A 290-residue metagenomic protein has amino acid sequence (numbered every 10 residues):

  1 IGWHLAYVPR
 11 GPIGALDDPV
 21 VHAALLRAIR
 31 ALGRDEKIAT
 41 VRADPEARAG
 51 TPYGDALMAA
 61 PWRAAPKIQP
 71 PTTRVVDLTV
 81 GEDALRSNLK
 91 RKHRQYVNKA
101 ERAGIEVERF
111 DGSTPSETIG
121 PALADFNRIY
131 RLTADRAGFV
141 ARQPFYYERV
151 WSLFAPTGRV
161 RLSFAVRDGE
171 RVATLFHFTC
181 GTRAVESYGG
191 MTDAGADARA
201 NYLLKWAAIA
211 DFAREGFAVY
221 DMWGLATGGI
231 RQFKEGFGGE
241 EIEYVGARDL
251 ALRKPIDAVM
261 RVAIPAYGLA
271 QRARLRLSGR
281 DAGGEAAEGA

Functional and structural regions predicted by a protein language model:
I1-G2, P45-D197: A conserved beta-strand-loop-helix scaffold within acyl/acetyltransferase catalytic domains
I1-W3, P12-G50, E186, G268-A290: Intrinsically disordered, low-complexity, positively biased terminal segments
V8: Flexible glycine-rich active-site/ligand-binding loops centered on an Asp-His dyad
G14, A23-L32, F145-V259: Aromatic (often tryptophan-rich) hydrophobic motifs at membrane interfaces
A39-D44, E108-R109, V219-D221: A structural signal for short, well-ordered beta-strand segments and their strand-loop junctions that often border
T40, R74, H93-Q95, Y202 (+2 more regions): Tryptophan-centric aromatic hotspots in well-structured domains and transmembrane helices
A43-T51, M222-G229: Conserved beta-strand-loop-alpha-helix junction that forms the acyl-donor binding cleft
L57-D83, E215-A290: Active-site/acyl-donor-binding loops of N-acyltransferases
